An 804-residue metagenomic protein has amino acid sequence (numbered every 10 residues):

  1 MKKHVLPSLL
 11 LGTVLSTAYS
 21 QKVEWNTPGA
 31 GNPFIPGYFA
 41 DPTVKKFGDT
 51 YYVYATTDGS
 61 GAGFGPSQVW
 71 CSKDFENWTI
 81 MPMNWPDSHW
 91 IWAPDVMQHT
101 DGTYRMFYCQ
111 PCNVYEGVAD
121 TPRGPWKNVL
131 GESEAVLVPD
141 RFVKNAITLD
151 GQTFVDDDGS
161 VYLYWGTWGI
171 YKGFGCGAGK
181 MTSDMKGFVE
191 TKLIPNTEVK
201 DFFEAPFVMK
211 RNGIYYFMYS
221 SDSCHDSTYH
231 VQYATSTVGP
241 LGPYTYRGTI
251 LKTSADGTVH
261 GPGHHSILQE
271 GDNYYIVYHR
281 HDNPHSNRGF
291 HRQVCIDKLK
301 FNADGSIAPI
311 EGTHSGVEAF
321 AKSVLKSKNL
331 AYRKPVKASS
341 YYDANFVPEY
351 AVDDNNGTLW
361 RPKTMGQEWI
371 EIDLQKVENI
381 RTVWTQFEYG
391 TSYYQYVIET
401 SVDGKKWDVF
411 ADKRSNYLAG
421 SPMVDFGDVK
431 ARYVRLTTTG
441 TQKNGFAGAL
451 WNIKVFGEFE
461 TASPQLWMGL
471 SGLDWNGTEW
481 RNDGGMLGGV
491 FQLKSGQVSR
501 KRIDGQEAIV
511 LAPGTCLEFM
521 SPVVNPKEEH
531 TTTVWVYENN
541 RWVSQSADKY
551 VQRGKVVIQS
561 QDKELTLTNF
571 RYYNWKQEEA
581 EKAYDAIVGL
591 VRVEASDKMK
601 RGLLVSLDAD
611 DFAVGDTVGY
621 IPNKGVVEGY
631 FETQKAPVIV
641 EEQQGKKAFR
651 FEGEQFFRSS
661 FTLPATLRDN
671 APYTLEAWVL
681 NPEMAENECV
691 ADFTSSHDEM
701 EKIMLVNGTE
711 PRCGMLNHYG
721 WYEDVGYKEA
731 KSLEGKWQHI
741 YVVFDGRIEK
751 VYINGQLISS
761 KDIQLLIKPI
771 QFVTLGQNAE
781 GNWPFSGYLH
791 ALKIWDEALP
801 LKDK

Functional and structural regions predicted by a protein language model:
Q21-K200, K210-G257, D272-N273, H279-V324: Beta-rich carbohydrate-recognition and catalytic domains
L299, V383, I398, I453-V455 (+6 more regions): Extracellular beta-strand elements of beta-rich domains used for carbohydrate recognition/degradation or cell-matrix
H314-D353, K363-T364, E388-V397, T438-G469 (+3 more regions): Juxtadomain low-complexity/linker regions and immediately adjacent membrane-anchoring helices
D353-A462: Aromatic, loop-rich ligand-recognition surfaces of beta-strand-rich domains
N356-E368, D412-L418, A508-C516, A648-R658 (+1 more regions): Extracellular beta-rich ligand/substrate-recognition surface
R414, S544-G554, N754-F772: Short, solvent-exposed beta-strand-to-loop segments that form ligand-recognition rims of beta-rich domains
A462-L466, G472-G488, Q492-L567, Y572-D585 (+7 more regions): Extracellular glycan-recognition modules
M520, F661, G714-H739: Short, aromatic/His-centered strand-loop micro-motif at the edge of beta-sheets
